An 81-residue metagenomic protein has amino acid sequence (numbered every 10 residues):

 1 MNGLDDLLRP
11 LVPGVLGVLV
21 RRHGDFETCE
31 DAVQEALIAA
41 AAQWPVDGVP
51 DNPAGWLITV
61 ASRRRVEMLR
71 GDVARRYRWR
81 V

Functional and structural regions predicted by a protein language model:
M1, A40-Q43: Preference for short coil/turn "hinge" residues that link or interrupt alpha-helices
M1-G17, E27-E30: A short, charge-rich alpha-helical start-of-domain segment used by transcription regulators
F26, Q43-W44: Short helix/strand-capping hinge loops at secondary-structure junctions that flank key functional elements
L37-A41, D51-R80: Σ70-family region 2.3-2.4 aromatic/basic alpha-helix that recognizes the −10 promoter and nucleates DNA melting
V46-V49: Short alpha-helix-to-loop micro-motif enriched in aromatics/charged/Gly
